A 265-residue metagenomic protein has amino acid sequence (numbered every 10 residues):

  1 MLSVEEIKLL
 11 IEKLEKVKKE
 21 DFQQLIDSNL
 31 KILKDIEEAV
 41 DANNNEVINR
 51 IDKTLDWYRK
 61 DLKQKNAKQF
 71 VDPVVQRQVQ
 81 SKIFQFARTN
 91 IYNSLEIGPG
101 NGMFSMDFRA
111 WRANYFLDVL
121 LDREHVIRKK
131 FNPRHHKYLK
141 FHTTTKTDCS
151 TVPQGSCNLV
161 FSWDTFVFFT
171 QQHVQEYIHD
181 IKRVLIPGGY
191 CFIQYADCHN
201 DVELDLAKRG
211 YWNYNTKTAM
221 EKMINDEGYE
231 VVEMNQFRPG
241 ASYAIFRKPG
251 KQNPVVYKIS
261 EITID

Functional and structural regions predicted by a protein language model:
M1-T151, F169-E176, D180, Y190-D265: Class I (Rossmann-like) S-adenosyl-L-methionine-dependent methyltransferase catalytic domain, capturing the SAM-binding
N158: Acidic donor-binding loop of glycosyltransferase active sites
F161: A conserved beta-strand element that flanks and buttresses the S-adenosyl-L-methionine
D164-T165: Short catalytic micro-motifs in class I SAM-dependent methyltransferases
